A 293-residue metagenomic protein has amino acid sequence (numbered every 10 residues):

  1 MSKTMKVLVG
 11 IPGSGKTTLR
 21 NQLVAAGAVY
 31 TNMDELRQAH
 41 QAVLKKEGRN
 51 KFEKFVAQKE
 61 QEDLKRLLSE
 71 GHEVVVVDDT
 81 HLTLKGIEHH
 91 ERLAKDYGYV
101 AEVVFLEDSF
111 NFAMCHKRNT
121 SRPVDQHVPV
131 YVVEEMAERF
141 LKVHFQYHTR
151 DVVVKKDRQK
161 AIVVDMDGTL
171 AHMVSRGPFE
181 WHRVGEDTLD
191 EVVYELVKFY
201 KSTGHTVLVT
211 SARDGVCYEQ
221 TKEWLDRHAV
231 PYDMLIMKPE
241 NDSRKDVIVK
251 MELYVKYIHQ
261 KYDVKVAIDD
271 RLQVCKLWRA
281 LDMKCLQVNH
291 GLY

Functional and structural regions predicted by a protein language model:
K3-V9, V100, E107-K160, V274-K276: Conserved GTP-binding G-domain of TRAFAC-class P-loop NTPases and closely related GTPase folds
S14: ATP-binding Walker
T17-E73, M114-H116, V174: Conserved substrate/cofactor phosphate-moiety recognition/catalytic segment in nucleotide-dependent phosphotransferases
A39-V43, H81-D125: ATP-dependent NMP and nucleoside kinases share a basic, alpha-helical "lid"
K160-V174: Asp-based phosphoryl-transfer active-site loop
P178-L208, V216-Q220, I248: Short, acidic loop-to-helix structural element flanking the phosphoryl-transfer center in phosphate-processing enzymes
G215-D263: Substrate-recognition "cap/lid" segment bordering the active-site pocket of phosphatases
Y254, Y262-Y293: Acidic, Mg2+-coordinating phosphoryl-transfer loop and its flanking beta/alpha structural elements, shared across
